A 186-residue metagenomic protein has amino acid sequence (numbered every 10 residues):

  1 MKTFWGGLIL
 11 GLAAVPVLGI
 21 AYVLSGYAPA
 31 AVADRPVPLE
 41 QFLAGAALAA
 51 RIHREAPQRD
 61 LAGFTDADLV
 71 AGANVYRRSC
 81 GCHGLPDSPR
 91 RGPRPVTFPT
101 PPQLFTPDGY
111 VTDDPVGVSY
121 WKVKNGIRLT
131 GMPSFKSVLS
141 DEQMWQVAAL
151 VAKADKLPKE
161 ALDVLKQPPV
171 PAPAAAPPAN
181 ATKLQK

Functional and structural regions predicted by a protein language model:
K2-V70, N74, G92-R94, D113-V116 (+2 more regions): Periplasmic c-type cytochrome electron-transfer domains
H53-E55, Y76-R78, L104-T106: N-terminal start-of-chain detector that recognizes signal peptides and the immediate post-cleavage beginning
D60, T65, L85-D87, Q103-T106 (+1 more regions): Short, solvent-exposed coil/turn linker segments
A67, A73-T100, N125-S134, D155-E160: Periplasmic/extracellular electron-transfer cofactor-ligation site, primarily the c-type cytochrome heme-c attachment
V96-K153, K186: Extracytoplasmic electron-transfer domains, predominantly the class I c-type cytochrome c fold
K159-V170: Short, flexible loop/turn segments with low-complexity composition
